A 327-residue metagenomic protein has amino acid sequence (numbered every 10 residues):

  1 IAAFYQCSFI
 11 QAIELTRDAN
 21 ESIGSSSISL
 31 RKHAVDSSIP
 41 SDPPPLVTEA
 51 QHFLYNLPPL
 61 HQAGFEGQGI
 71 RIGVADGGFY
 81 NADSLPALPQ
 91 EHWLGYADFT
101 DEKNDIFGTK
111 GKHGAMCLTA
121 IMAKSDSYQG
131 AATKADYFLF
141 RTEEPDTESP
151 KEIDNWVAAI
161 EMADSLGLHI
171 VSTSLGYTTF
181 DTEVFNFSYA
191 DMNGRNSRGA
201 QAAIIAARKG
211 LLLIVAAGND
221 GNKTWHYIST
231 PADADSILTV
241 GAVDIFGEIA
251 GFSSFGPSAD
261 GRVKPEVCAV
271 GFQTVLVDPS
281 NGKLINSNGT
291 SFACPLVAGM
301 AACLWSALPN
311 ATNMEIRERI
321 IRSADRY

Functional and structural regions predicted by a protein language model:
I1, A19-E21, G77-N81, F99 (+9 more regions): Solvent-exposed loop/turn segments at secondary-structure junctions within structured extracellular/periplasmic domains
I1-H52, P58-H61, D235: Autoinhibitory propeptides
A2, Q6, P58, A115-T119 (+9 more regions): Solvent-exposed, polar/charged alpha-helical surfaces in well-ordered, non-transmembrane soluble domains, broadly
Y5-F9, M122-D126, E161-L168, I204-R208 (+4 more regions): Sec-exported extracytoplasmic/periplasmic mature domains
P59-E152, L166-H169, T182, R208-G210 (+3 more regions): Subtilisin-like serine protease catalytic core
H61, K124, L139-D233, A259-R262 (+1 more regions): Substrate-binding/access-modulating region of protease and related hydrolase catalytic domains
P86-L94, I245-F292: Catalytic-core environment of secreted peptidases
F140-E144, Y227, G271-Y327: Hydrolase catalytic cores
